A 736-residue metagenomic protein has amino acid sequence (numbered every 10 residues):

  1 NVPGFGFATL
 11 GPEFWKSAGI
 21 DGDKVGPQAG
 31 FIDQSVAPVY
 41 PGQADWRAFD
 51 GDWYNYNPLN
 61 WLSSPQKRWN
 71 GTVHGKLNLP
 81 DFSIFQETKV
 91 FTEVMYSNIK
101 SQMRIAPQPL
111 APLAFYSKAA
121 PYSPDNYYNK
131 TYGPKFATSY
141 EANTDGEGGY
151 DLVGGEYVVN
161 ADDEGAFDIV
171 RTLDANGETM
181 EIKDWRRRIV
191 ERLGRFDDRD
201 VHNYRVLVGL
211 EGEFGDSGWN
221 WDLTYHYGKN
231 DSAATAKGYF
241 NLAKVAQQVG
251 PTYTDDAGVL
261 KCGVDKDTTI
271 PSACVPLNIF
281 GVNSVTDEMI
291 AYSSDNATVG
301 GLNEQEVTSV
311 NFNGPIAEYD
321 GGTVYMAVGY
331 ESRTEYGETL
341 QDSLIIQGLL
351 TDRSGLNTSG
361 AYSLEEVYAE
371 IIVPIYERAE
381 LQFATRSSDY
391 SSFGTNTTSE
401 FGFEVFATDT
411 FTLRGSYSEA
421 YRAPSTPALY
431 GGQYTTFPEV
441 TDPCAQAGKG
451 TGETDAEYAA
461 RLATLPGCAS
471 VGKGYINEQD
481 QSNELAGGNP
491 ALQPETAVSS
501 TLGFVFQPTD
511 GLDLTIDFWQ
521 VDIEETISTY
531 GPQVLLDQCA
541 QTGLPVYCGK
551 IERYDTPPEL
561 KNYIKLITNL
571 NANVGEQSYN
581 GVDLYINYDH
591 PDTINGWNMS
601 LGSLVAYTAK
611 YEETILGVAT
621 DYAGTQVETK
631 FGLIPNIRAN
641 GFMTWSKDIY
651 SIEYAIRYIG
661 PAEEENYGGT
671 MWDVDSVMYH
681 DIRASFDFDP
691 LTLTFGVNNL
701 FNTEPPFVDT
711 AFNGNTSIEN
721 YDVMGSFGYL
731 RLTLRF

Functional and structural regions predicted by a protein language model:
V2-R68, T72, D81-L364, S418-P494 (+2 more regions): Surface-exposed, low-complexity loop segments enriched in small/polar and acidic residues
Q66, N78-F85, G215-S217, A317-G321 (+11 more regions): Outer-membrane beta-barrel channels and translocator barrels
W69-V73, Y204-V208, E304-V310, E365-I371 (+9 more regions): Hydrophobic, lipid-facing positions within transmembrane beta-strands of outer-membrane proteins
G71, F85-T92, W219-L223, V324-V328 (+13 more regions): Transmembrane beta-strands of outer-membrane beta-barrel proteins
G75-L79, V208, G212-F214, G314-E318 (+11 more regions): Residue-level signature of outer-membrane beta-barrel architecture
Y96-K100, F214, Y225-A233, I316 (+13 more regions): Transmembrane beta-strands of outer-membrane beta-barrel pores
T436, M599-D687, F701: C-terminal beta-barrel architecture of Gram-negative outer-membrane proteins
D513, A609-E612, R657-E665, S685-F736: C-terminal beta-signal and adjacent terminal beta-strands/loops of Gram-negative outer-membrane beta-barrel proteins
